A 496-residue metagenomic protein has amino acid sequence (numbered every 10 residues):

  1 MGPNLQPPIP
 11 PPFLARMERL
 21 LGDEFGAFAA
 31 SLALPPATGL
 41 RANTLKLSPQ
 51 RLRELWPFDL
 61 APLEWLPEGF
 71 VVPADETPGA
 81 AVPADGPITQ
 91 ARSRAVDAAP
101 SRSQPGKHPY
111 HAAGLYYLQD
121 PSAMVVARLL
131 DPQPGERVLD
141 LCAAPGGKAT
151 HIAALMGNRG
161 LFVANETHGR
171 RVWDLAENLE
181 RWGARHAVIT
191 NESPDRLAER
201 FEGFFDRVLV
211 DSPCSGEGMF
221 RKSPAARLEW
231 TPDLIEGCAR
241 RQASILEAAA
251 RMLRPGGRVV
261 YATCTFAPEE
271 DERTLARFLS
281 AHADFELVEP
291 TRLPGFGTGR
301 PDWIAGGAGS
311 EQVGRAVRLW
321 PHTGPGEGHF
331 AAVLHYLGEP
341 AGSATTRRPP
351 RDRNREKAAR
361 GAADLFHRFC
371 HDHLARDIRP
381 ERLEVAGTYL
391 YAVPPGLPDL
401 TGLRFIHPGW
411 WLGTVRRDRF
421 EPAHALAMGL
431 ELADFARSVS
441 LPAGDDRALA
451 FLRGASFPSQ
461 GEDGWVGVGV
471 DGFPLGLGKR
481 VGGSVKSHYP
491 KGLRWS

Functional and structural regions predicted by a protein language model:
M1-L20, G26-R53, E327-F330, L337-S496: Polybasic, low-complexity RNA-engagement segments
A80-A81, F205, R240, R258-Y261 (+2 more regions): Class I S-adenosyl-L-methionine
Q133-P134, A198-L209: A short acidic, Gly/Pro-enriched loop at the edge of an enzyme's catalytic core that lines a small-molecule cofactor
G135-C142: Conserved class I S-adenosyl-L-methionine
P145-N158: Conserved SAM-binding loop of SAM-dependent methyltransferases across substrates and taxa, primarily the Class I
G157, L253-P255: Helix-to-beta-strand junctions that scaffold the AdoMet/dcAdoMet cofactor pocket in Class I SAM-dependent enzymes
T167-E202: S-adenosyl-L-methionine
R170, D206-E247, V260, C264-D271 (+2 more regions): Mobile active-site "lid"/loop adjacent to the S-adenosyl-L-methionine
